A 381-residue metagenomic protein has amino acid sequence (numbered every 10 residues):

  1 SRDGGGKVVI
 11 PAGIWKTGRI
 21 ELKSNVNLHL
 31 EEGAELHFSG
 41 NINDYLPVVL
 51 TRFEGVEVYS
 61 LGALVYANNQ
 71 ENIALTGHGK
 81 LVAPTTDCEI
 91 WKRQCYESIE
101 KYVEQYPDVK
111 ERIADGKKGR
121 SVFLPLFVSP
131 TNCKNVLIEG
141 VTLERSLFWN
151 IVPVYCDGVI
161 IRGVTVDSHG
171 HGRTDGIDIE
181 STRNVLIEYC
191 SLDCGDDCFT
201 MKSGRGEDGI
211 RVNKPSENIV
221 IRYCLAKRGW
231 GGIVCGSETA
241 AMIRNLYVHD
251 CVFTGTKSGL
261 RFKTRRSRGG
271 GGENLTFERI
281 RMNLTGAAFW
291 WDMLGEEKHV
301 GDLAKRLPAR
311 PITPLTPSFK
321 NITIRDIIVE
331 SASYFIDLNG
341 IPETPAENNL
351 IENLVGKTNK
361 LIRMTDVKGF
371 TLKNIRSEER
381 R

Functional and structural regions predicted by a protein language model:
S1-R381: Extracellular/periplasmic carbohydrate-active domains that bind, remodel, or depolymerize complex polysaccharides
